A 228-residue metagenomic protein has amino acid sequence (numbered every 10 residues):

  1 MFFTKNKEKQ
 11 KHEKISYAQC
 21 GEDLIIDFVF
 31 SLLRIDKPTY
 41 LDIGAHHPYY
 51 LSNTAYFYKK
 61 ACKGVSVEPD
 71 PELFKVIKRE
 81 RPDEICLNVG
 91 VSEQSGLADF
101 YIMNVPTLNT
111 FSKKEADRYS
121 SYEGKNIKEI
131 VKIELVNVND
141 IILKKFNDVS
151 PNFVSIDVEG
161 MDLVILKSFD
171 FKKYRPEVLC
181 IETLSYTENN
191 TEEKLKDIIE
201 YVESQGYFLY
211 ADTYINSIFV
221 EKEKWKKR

Functional and structural regions predicted by a protein language model:
M1-R228: Phosphate/nucleotide-binding beta-alpha loop and adjacent structural elements of enzyme active sites
